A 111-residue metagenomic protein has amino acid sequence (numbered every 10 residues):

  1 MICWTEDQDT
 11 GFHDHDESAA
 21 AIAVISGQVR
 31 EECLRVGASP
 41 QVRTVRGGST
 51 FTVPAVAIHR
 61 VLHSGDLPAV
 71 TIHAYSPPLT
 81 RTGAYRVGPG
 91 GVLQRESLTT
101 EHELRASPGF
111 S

Functional and structural regions predicted by a protein language model:
M1-H15, V45, P54-V56: Conserved short histidine dyad/triad with adjacent acidic residue
T5, I25, P89: Short, ordered coil/turn segments that flank beta-strands lining enzyme active or ligand-binding pockets
D7, S18, G37-A38, L67: Short, surface-exposed beta-strand-loop junctions and turns on beta-sheet-rich folds
F12-H15, E32-Q41, V56, H63 (+1 more regions): A short secondary-structure junction signal
E17-E32: Glycine- and acidic-residue-biased ligand/ion/polar-headgroup-sensing regions
A21, C33-H59, R95-H102: Short acidic-glycine-tyrosine-enriched beta hairpin
P54-T80: Ligand-binding loop in jelly-roll beta-barrel domains
A74-S111: Conserved double-stranded beta-helix
